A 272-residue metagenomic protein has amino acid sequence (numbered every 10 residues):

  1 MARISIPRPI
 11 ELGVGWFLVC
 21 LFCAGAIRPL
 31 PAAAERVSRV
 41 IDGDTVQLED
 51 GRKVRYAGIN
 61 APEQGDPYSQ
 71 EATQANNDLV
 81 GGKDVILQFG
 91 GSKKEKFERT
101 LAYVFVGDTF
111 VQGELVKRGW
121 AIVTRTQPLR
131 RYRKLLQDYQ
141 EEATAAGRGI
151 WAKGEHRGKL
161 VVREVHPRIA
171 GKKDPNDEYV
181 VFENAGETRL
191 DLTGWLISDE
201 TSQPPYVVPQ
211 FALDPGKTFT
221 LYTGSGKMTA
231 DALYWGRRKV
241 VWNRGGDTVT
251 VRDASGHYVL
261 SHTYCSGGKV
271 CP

Functional and structural regions predicted by a protein language model:
R3-I6, E11, W16, C23-P272: Small beta-barrel nucleic-acid-binding modules, primarily SNase/OB-fold domains and secondarily Tudor-like barrels
